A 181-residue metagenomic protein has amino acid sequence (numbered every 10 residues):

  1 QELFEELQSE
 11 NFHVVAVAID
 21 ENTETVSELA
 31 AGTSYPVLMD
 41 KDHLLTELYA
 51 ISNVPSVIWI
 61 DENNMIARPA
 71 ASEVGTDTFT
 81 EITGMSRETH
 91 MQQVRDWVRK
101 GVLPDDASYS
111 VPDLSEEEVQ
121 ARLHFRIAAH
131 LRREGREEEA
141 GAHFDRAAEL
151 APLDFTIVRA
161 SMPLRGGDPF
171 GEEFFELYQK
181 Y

Functional and structural regions predicted by a protein language model:
Q1-A31: Structural microenvironment flanking redox-active thiols in thiol-disulfide oxidoreductases
S27-V54, I58-I60: Short, internal strand/loop/helix patches that form the active-site neighborhood or redox-interaction surface
D61-R136: Thiol-/selenol-based redox modules, centered on thioredoxin-like and closely related oxidoreductase domains
E118, L150-P152: Short coil turns that delineate tetratricopeptide repeat
L164-Y181: Alpha-helical linker/edge segments of TPR/alpha-solenoid repeat scaffolds and analogous pre-/post-domain helices
